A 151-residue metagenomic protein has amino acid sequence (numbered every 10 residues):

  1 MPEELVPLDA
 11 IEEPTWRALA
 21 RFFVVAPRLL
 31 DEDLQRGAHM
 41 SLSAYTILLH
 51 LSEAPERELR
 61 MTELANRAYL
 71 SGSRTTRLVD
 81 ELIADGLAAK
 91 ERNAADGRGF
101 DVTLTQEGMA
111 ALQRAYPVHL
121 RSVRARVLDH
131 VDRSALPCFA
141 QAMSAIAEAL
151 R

Functional and structural regions predicted by a protein language model:
M1-A38, D85, P137: N-terminal leader segment of winged-helix/HTH proteins
A26, L30-D33, A68, A111 (+3 more regions): Alpha-helical linker/hinge and terminal dimerization helices associated with HTH transcriptional regulators
R28-S71: N-terminal helix-turn-helix DNA-binding core of bacterial DNA-binding proteins
M61, V79-D80: Short, hydrophobic-biased segments on the C-terminal half of alpha helices that form "recognition helices"
D80-C138: Charged, amphipathic alpha-helical coiled-coil/dimerization segments
L136-R151: Exposed, interaction-prone assembly regions rather than primary DNA-binding/catalytic cores
